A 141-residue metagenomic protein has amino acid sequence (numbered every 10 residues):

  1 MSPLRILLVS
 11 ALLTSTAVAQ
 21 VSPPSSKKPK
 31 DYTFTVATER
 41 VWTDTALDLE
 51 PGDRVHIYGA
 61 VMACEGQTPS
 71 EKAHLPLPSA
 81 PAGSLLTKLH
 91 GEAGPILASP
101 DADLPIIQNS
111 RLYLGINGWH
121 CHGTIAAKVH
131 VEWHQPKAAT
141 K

Functional and structural regions predicted by a protein language model:
M1-R5: Positively charged n-region of N-terminal signal peptides that target proteins for export
I6-S15: Bacterial N-terminal signal peptides
Q20-K141: Acidic, Ser/Thr/Pro
